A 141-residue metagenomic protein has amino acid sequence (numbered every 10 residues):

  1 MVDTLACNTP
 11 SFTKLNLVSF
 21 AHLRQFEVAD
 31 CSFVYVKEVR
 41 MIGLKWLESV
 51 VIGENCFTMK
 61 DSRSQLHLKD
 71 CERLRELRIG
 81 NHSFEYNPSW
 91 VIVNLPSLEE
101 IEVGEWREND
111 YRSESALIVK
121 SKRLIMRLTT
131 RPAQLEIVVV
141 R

Functional and structural regions predicted by a protein language model:
M1-V36, L44-L47: LRR N-terminal entry segment and analogous cap-like coil->beta motifs
A6-N8, S32, C56, S83 (+2 more regions): Small-residue (G/S/T/A) turn/hinge positions that recur once per unit in extracellular repeat modules
F12, L23, F33-V36, L47 (+7 more regions): Conserved hydrophobic position(s) of the canonical leucine-rich repeat
W46-G53, R73-G80, S97-E105: Right-handed parallel beta-helix
I52-H67, E105-K120: Acidic/polar low-complexity surface segments
S83-F84, V91: Core domains of intracellular innate-immunity/apoptotic signalosomes
